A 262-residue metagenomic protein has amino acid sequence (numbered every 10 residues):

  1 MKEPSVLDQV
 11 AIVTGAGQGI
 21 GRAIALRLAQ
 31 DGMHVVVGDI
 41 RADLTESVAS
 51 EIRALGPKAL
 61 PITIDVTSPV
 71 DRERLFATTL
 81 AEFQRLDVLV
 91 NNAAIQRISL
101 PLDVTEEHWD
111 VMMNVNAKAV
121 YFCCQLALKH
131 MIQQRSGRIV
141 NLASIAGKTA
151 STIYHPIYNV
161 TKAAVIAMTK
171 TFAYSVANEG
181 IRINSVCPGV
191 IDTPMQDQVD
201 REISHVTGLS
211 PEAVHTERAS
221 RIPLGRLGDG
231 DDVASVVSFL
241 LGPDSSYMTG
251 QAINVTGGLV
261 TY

Functional and structural regions predicted by a protein language model:
M1-S5, T149, S238, T249-Y262: Short C-terminal tail/terminal secondary-structure segment of NAD(P)H-dependent dehydrogenase/reductase domains
A42-D43, T63-R74, E106, D232: The beta1-alpha1 cofactor-binding region of Rossmann-like NAD(H)/NADP(H)-dependent oxidoreductases
L100-P101, T105-D110, I139, R218: Substrate-binding pocket helix/loop in short-chain dehydrogenase/reductase
C124, T161, T169: Active-site helix of classical SDR
K129, Y174-S175, S246: Alpha-helical segment proximal to the catalytic Tyr-Lys
S144: Residue(s) in the substrate-gating loop at a strand-loop-helix junction that position the organic substrate next
A177, R182, M248-G250: Short, small/polar-rich loop/turn modules that mediate ligand/substrate recognition or access, typified
